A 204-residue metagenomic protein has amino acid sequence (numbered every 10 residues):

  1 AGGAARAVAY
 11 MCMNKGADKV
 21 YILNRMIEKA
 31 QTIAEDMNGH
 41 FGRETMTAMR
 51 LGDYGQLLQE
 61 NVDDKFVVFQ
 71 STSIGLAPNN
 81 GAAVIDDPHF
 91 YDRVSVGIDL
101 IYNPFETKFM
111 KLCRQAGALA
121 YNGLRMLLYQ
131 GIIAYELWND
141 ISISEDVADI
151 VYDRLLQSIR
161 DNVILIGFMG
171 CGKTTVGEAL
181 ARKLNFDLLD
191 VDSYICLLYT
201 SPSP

Functional and structural regions predicted by a protein language model:
A1-M13, G167: Glycine-rich adenosine-cofactor-binding loop
A17-H40: NAD(P)-binding Rossmann-fold cofactor-contacting core
M46-A120: Rossmann-like adenosine-cofactor binding region
L100-D161: Adenosine-phosphate binding glycine-rich loop
C171: ATP-binding Walker
T174: Walker A/P-loop
D187-C196: Short beta-strand-centered segment that lines the nucleotide-binding/catalytic pocket of NTP-utilizing
Y199-P204: Conserved small/polar residues in nucleotide/adenosyl-binding loops
